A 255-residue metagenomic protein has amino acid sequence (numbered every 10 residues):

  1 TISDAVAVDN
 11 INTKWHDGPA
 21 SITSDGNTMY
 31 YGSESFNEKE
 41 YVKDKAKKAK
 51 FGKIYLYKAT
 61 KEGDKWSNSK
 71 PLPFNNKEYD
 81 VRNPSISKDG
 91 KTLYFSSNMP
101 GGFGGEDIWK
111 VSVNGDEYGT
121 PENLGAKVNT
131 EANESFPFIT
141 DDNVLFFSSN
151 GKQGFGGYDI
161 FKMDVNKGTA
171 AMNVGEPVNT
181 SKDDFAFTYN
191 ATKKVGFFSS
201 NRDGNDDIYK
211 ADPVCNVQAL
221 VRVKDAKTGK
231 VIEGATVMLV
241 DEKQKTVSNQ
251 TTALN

Functional and structural regions predicted by a protein language model:
T1-R222, K227: Short, conserved micro-motifs composed of acidic
R222-E233, E242-Q244: Structural motif
A235-V237: Short beta-strand elements bearing conserved aromatic residues within extracellular beta-rich modules
D241-N255: Short, acidic Ser/Thr/Gly-rich low-complexity loop/linker segments typical of extracellular and cell-surface proteins
